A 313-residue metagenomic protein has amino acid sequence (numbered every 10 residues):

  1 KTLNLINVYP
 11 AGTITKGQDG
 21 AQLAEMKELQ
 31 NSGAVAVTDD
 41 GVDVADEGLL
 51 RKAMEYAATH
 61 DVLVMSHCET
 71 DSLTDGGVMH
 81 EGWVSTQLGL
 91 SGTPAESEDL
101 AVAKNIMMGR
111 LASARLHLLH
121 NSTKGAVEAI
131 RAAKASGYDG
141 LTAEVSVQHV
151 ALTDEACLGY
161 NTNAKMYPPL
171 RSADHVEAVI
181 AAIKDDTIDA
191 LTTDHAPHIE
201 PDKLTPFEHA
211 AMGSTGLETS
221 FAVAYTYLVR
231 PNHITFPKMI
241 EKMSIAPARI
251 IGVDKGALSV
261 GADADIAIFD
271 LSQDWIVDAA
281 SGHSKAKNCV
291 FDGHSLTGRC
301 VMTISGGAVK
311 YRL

Functional and structural regions predicted by a protein language model:
K1-N7, E55-S66, T219, V223: Alpha-helix-loop-beta-strand connector modules within alpha/beta enzyme cores
L3-A21: Metal-cofactor-binding active-site regions of metalloenzymes
I6, S32, D186, A262 (+1 more regions): Structured loop/turn residues at beta-strand edges in well-structured enzyme cores
I14, D40, D270: Conserved residues at the C-terminal ends of beta-strands
A21-L191: Histidine/acidic residue-rich metal-binding segments in metalloenzymes
T86-R115, N163, K184-L191, A196-L271: His/Asp/Glu-enriched, well-ordered alpha-helical/loop segment that forms or immediately abuts the divalent-metal
T123, Q148, A196-H198, Q273-D274 (+1 more regions): Short, glycine-/Ser/Thr-/acidic-enriched flexible segments
P206-H209, D263-L313: C-terminal cap of metal-dependent C-N hydrolases
